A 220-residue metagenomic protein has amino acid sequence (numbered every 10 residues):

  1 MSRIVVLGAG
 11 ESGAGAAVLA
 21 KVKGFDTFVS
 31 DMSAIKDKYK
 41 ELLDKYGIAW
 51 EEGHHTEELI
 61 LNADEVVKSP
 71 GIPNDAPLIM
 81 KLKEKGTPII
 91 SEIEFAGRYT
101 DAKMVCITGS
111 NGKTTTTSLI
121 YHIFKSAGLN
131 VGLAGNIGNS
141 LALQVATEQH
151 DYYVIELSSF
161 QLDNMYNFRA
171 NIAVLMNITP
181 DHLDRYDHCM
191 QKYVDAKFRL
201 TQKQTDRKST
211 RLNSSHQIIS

Functional and structural regions predicted by a protein language model:
M1-S91, F95: N-terminal leader/targeting and accessory segments in enzymes
L19, K23, Y99, R199-L200 (+1 more regions): Short alpha-helical scaffold segments that flank and stabilize functional sites
E41, K45, R98, L143 (+1 more regions): Charged/polar, solvent-exposed surface patches and flexible loops
H54-H55, H182-L183, H216: Histidine-centered active-site/metal-ligand motif
E58-L61, P70-K208: Phosphate-binding loop of NTP-binding sites
K208, L212-S220: Single conserved hydrophobic/aromatic residue that forms the stacking wall/gate of nucleotide- or nucleobase-binding
